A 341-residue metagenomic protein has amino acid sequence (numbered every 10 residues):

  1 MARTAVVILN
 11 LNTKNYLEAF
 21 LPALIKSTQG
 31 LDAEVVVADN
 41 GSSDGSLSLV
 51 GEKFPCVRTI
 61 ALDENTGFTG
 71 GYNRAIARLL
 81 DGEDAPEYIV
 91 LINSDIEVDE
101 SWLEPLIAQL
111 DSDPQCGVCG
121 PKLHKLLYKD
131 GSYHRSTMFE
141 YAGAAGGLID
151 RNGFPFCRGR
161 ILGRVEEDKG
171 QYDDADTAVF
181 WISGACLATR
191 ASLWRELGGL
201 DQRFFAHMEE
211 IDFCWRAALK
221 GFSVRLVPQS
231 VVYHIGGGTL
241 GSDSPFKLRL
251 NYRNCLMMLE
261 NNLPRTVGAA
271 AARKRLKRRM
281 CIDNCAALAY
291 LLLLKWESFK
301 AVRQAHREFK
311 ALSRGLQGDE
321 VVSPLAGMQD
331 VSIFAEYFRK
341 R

Functional and structural regions predicted by a protein language model:
V7, S223-G315, M328: Active-site-adjacent helix/loop segment of glycosyltransferases that harbors family-specific signature motifs
P22-D32: Short, acidic, metal-binding catalytic loop of nucleotide-sugar glycosyltransferases
A23, D39-S48, E64: A conserved acidic beta->alpha catalytic loop
D32-G41, I60-L62: Short beta-strand/loop segment that forms part of the nucleotide-sugar
A61-G82, I96, P105: Glycine-rich, basic loop-to-helix element that forms the pyrophosphate-binding segment of sugar-nucleotide handling
A85-E97: Short beta-strand-to-loop acidic/aromatic patch adjacent to the donor-nucleotide binding site
I96-A142, G147-D150, F154: Conserved donor NDP-sugar-binding/catalytic core segment of glycosyltransferases
Y172-V231: A short, conserved alpha-helix in the catalytic core of glycosyltransferases
